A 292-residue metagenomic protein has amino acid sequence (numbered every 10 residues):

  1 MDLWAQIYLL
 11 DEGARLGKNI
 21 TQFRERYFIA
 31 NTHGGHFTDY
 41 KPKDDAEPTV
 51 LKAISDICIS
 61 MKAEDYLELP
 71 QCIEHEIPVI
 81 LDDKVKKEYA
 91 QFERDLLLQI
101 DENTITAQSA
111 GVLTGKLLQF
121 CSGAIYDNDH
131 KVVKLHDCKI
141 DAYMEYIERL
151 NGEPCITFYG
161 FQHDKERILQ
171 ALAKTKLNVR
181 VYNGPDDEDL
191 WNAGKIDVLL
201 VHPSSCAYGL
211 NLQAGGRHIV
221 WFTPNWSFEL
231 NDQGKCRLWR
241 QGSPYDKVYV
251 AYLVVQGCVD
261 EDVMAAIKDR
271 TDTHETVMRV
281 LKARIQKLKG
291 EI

Functional and structural regions predicted by a protein language model:
M1-D65, S243, K247: Conserved P-loop NTPase motor "coupling/switch" region that bridges the ATPase
D2-Q6, Q22, R26, A53 (+6 more regions): Alpha-helical scaffold elements adjacent to nucleotide-binding pockets in ATP/GTP-utilizing enzyme cores
A5, N211-P224, V248-A251: A short beta-strand element within the Helicase C-terminal
A14-R15, D83-V85, H163-D164, S205-A207 (+3 more regions): Conserved nucleotide-binding/hydrolysis micro-motifs of P-loop NTPases
E68-Q213, T271-T273, M278-I292: Conserved Helicase C-terminal RecA-like lobe
A124, L199, H218-I219, L238: Short, well-ordered beta-strand core segments
F158, V201-H202, W221-T223, L253-V254: Conserved beta-strand segments of the P-loop GTPase G domain that flank and frequently precede/overlap
W226-I292: A conserved SF2-helicase RecA2
